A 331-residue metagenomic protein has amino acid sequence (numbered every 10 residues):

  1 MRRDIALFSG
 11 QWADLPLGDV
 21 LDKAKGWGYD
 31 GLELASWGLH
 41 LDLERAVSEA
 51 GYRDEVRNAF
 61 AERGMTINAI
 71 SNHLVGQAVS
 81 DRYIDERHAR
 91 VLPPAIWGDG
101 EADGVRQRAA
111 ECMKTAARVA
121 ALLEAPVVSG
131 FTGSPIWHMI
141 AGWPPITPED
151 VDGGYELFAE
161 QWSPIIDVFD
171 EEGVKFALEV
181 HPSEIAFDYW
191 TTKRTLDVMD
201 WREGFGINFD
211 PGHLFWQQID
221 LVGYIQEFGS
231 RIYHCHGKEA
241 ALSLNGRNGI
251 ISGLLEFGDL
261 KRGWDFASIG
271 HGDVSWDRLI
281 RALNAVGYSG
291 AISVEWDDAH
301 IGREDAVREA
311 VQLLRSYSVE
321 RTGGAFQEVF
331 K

Functional and structural regions predicted by a protein language model:
M1-L15: Boundary/entry segment of secreted carbohydrate-active catalytic domains
D4, G31, I70, I146-D273 (+1 more regions): Acidic/histidine-rich catalytic cores of soluble enzymes
F8-W12, A35-L39, N72-V75, G133-P135 (+4 more regions): Active-site beta-loop-alpha junctions enriched in small/polar residues
D14, D19, K23, E62 (+3 more regions): Active-site acidic/histidine proton-transfer and metal-coordination neighborhood in alpha/beta enzyme cores
V20-G38, E124: Catalytic domains of carbohydrate-active enzymes, especially glycoside hydrolases
A24, L32, F60, I70 (+8 more regions): Conserved, mostly hydrophobic/aromatic
A35-R57, I136-M139: Glycine-rich, proline-tolerant flexible connector loops at the mouths of alpha/beta enzymes
A299-K331: Aromatic-rich peripheral "rim/lid" segments of glycoside hydrolase catalytic domains that contact and position glycan
